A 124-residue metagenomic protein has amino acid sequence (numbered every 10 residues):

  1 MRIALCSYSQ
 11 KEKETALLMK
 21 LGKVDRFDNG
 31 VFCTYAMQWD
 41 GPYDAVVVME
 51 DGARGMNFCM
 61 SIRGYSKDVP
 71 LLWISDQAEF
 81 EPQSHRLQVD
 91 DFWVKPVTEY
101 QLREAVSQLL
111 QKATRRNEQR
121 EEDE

Functional and structural regions predicted by a protein language model:
M1-R2, G41: A short, charged/proline- and glycine-enriched loop that marks the coil->beta-strand transition at the N-terminal
R2-Y35: Two-component/phosphorelay signaling modules centered on CheY-like receiver
A4-C6, N29-F32, V46-V48, L71-S75: Short, hydrophobic beta-strand segments that form beta-sheet elements in well-ordered domains
Q38-W39, S84: Structural alpha-helical scaffold elements that stabilize or flank donor/cofactor-binding regions in carbohydrate
W39-V46: Short acidic/histidine-rich motifs immediately flanking catalytic phosphotransfer sites in two-component signaling
V47-R116: CheY-like receiver
E121-E124: C-terminal output/effector regions of signal-responsive regulators
